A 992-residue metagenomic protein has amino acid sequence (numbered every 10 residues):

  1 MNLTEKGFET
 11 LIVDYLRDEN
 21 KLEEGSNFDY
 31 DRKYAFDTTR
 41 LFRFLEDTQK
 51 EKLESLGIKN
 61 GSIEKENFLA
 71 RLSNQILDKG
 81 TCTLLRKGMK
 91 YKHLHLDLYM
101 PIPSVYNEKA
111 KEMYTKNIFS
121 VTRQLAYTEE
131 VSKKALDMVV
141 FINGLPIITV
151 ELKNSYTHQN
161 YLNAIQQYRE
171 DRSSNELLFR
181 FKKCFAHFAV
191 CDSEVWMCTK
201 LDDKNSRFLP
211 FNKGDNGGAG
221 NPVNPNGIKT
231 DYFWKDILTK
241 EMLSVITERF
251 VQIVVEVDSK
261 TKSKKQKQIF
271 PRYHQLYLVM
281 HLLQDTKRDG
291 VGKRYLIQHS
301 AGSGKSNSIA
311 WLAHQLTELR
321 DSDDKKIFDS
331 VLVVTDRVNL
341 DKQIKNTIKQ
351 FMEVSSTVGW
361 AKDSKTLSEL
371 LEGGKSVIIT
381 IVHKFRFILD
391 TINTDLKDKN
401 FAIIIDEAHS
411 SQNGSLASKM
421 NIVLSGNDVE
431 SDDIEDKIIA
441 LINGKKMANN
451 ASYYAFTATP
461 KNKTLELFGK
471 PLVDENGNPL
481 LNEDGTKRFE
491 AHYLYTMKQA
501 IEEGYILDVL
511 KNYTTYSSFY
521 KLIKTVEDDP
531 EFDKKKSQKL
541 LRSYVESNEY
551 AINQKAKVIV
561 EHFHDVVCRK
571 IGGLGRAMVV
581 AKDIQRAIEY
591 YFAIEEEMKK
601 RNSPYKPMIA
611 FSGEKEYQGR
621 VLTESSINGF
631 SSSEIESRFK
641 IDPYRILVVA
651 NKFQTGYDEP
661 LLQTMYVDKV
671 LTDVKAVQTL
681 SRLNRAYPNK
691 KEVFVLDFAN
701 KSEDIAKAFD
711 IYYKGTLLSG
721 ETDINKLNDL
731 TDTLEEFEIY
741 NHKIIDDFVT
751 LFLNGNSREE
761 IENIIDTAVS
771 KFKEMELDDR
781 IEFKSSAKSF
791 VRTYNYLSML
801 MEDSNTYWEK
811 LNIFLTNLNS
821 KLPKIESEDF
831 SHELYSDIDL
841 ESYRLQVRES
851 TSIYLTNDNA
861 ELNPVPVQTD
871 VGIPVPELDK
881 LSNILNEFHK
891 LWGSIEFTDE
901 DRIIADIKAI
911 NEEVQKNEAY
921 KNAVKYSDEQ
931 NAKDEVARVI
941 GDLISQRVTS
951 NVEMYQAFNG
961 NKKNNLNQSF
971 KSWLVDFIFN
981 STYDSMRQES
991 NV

Functional and structural regions predicted by a protein language model:
N2-S330, N339-V354, H383, D398-N400 (+1 more regions): ATP-dependent helicase/translocase motor core
D18-E24, D37-Q49, E54, I58-N67 (+10 more regions): Catalytic cores and motor modules of nucleic-acid processing enzymes
N224-T230, K463-L574, Y591: Interdomain helical connector at the RecA1-RecA2 junction of SF1/SF2 helicase-like NTPases
K349-D390: Inter-Walker segment of RecA-like/P-loop motor cores
K375-E407, S411-I422, V429-N443, N628-E636 (+1 more regions): Conserved RecA-like ASCE ATPase "motif II neighborhood" in helicase/translocase motors
R542-V649: Conserved C-terminal RecA-like helicase domain
L647-V649, Q654-Q678, V693-D697: A short beta-strand element within the Helicase C-terminal
R682-I711: Conserved segment of the helicase C-terminal RecA-like domain
